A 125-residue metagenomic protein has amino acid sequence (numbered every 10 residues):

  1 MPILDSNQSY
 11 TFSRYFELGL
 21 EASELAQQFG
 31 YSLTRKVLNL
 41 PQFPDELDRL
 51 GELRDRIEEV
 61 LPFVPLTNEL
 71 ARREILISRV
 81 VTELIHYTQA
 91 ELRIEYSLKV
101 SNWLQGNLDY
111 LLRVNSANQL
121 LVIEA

Functional and structural regions predicted by a protein language model:
P2-I3, T11-L18, L25-A125: A short, conserved, highly charged catalytic patch centered on acidic carboxylates
